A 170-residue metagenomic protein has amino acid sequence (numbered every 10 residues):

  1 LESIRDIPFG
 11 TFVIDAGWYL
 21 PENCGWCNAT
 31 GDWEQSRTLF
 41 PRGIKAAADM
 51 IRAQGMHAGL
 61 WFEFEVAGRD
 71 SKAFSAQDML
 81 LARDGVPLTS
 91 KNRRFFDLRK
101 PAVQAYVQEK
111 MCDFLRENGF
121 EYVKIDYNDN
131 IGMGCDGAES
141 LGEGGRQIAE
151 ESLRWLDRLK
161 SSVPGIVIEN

Functional and structural regions predicted by a protein language model:
E2-P21, E117-G119: Catalytic domains of carbohydrate-active enzymes, especially glycoside hydrolases
G10-I14, A58-F62, V123-I125, E169-N170: Hydrophobic faces of well-ordered beta-strands that scaffold small-molecule active sites in alpha/beta enzyme cores
F12, A16-Y19, E63-A67, N128-N130: Active-site beta-loop-alpha junctions enriched in small/polar residues
V13, W18-L39: N-terminal substrate-binding region of glycoside hydrolase catalytic domains
L20-P21, A67-G68, L80-G85: Non-catalytic terminal segments and appended small domains
E22, D70, G132-G134: Extracytoplasmic/secreted cell-surface and envelope-processing proteins
C24-G25, E63, R69-A73: Short, solvent-exposed loop/turn and secondary-structure capping segments
S36-Q54, F74-N170: Active-site neighborhood of glycoside hydrolase catalytic domains
